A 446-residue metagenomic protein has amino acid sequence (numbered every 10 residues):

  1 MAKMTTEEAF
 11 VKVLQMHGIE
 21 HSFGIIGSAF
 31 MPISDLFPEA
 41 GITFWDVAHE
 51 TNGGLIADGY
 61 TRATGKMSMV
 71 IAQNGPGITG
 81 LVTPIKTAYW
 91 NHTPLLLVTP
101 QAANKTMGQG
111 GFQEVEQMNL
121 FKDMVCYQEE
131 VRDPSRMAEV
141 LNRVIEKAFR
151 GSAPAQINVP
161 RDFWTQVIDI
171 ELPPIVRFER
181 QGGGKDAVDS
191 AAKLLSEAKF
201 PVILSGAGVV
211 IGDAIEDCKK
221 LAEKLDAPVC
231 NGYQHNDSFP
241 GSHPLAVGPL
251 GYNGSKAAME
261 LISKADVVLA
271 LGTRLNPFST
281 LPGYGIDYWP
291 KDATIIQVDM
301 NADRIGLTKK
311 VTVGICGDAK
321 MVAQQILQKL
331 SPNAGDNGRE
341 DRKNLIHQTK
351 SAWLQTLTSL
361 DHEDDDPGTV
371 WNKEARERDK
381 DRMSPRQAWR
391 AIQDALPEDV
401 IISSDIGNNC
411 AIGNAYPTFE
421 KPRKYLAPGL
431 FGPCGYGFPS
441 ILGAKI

Functional and structural regions predicted by a protein language model:
M1-I56, F163-K193, K219-L261: A cross-family phosphate/adenosyl-ligand binding-site feature
A2, T6, S135, N158 (+2 more regions): Phosphate/pyrophosphate-binding active-site segments
K3, E20-H21, R62-Q73, G77-T99 (+6 more regions): Structural signature of the thiamine diphosphate
E7-F10, Q15, I25-S28, I33-P38 (+1 more regions): Active-site diphosphate/adenylate-binding microenvironment
E8-I19, G59-G65, Y89, K147-G151 (+5 more regions): Glycine-rich phosphate/diphosphate-binding loops that line cofactor/substrate pockets in enzymes
M31-N104, S255-N276, A411-I446: Thiamine diphosphate
D35-A40, V98-P100, L120-C126, F163-V176 (+3 more regions): Gly-rich Lys/Arg/Thr-decorated short loops/hinges at beta-loop-alpha junctions or inter-strand turns that position
R62, A207-I296, E420-I446: Glycine-rich, anion-gripping cofactor-binding loops and their flanking helix/strand elements in enzyme active sites
